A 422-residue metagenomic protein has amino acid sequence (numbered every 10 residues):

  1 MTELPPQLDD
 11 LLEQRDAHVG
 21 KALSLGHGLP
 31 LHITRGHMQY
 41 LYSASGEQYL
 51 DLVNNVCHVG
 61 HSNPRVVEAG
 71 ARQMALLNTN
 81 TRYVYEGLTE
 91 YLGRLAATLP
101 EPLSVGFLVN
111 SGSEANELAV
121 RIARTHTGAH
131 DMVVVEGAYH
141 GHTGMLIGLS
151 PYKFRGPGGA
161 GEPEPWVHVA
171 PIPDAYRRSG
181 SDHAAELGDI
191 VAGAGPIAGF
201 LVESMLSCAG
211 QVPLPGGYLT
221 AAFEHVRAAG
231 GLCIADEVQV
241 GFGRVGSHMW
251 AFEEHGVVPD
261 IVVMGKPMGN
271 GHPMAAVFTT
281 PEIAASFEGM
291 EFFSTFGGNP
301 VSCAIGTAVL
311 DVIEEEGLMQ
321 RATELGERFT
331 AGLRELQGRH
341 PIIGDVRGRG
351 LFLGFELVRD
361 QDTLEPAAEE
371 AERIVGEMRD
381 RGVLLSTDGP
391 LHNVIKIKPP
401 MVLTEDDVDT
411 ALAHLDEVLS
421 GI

Functional and structural regions predicted by a protein language model:
T2-I422: Conserved N-terminal phosphate-binding loop of PLP-dependent enzymes in the Aspartate aminotransferase
